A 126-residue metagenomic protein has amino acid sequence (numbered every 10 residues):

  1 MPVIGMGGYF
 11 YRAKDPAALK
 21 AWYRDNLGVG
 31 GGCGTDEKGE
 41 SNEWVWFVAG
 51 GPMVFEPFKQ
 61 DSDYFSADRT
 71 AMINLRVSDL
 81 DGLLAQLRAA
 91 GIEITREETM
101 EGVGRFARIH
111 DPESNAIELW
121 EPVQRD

Functional and structural regions predicted by a protein language model:
M1-G8, C33-T35, L84-D126: Vicinal oxygen chelate
M1-I4, F10-M53, A89: Core segments of cupin and vicinal oxygen chelate
M6-K14, F47, D61-R88, R105-H110 (+1 more regions): Vicinal oxygen chelate
A21-V29, Y64, M72-L75, G91-E93 (+2 more regions): Generic alpha-helical propensity signal that fires on short helical segments and nearby coil/disordered stretches
V29-D68, I109-P112, A116-V123: Conserved short beta-strand elements that form part of the metal-binding/catalytic scaffold of enzyme active sites
